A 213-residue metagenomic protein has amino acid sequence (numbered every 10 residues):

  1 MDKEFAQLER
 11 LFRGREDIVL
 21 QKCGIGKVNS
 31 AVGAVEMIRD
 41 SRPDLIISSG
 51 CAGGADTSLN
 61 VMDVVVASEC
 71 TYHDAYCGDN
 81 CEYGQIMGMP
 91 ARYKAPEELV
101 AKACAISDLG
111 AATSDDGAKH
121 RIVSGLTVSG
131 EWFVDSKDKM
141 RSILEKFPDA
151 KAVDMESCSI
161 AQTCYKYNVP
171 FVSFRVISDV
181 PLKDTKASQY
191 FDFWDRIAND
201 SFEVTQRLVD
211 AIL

Functional and structural regions predicted by a protein language model:
M1-R42, L59: N-terminal short beta-loop-beta anion/metal-coordinating cradle
G33, E98-A103, N199-L208: Short, well-ordered amphipathic alpha-helical segments that serve as non-catalytic structural scaffolds within diverse
D44-I47: Structural motif
A55-F147: Mid-sequence, gly/pro-rich, charge-dense loop/helix-turn segments that line enzyme active sites
W132-K186: A C-terminal functional module that forms or caps the active site or interfaces directly with catalytic machinery
P181-L213: His/Asp/Glu-rich mid-to-C-terminal helical/loop segments that flank catalytic regions of hydrolases
